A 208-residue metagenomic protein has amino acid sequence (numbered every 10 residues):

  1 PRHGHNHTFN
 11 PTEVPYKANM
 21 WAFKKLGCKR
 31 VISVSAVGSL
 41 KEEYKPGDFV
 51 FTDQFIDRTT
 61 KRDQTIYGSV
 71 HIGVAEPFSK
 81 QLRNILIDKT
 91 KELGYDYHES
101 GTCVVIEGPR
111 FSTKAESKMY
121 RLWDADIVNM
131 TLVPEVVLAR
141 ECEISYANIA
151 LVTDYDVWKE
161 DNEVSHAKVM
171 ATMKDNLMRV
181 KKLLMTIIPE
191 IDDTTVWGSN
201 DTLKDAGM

Functional and structural regions predicted by a protein language model:
P1-A75: Metabolite-binding pocket within alpha/beta catalytic cores that recognizes anionic/polar moieties
K24-G27, R121, R140: Non-catalytic positions within long, well-ordered alpha-helices that form the structural scaffold/packing of enzyme
C28, Q54-I56, I87-Y95, P109 (+3 more regions): Generic secondary-structure signature for well-ordered alpha-helical cores
V31-S35, F51, Y97-S100, V104 (+2 more regions): General beta-strand structural signal in soluble alpha/beta enzymes
P77-L122: Active-site rim beta-loop-alpha module in soluble metabolic enzymes
M130-K168: Zn-dependent metallopeptidase/amidohydrolase metal-coordination segment
V157-G207: His/Asp/Glu-rich mid-to-C-terminal helical/loop segments that flank catalytic regions of hydrolases
